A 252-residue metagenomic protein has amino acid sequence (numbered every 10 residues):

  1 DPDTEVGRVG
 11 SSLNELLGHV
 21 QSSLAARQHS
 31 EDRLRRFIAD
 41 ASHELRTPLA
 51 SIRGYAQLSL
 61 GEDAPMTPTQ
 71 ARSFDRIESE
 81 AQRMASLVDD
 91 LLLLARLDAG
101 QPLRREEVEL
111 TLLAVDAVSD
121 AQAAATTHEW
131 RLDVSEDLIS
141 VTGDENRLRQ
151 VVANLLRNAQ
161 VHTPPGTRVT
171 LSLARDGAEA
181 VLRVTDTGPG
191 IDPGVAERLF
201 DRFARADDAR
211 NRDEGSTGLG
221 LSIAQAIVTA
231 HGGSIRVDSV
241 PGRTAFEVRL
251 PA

Functional and structural regions predicted by a protein language model:
D1, E5-H29, R33: Amphipathic coiled-coil signaling helices used for dimeric signal transmission
A25, S79-M84: Short alpha-helical segment of the dimerization/phosphotransfer core of two-component systems
A99-R104, S140-G143: Conserved micro-motifs of the catalytic ATP-binding
E106-E109, E129-I139: Conserved catalytic submotifs in the C-terminal HATPase_c
G166-A178: Short beta-strand/loop element within the Bergerat-fold HATPase_c
E179, I191-R205: Short conserved segment of the HATPase_c
G232-G233: Conserved glycine-rich
